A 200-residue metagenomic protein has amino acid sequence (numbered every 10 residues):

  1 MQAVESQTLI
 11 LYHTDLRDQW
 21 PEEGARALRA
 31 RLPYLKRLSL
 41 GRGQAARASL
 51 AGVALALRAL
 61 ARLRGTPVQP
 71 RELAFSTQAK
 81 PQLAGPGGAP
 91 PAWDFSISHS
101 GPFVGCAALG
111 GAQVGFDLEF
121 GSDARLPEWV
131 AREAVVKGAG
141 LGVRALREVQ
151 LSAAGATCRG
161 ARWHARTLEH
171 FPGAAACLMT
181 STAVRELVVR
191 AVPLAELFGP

Functional and structural regions predicted by a protein language model:
M1-P200: Core catalytic alpha/beta fold that binds nucleotide/phospho-ligands
